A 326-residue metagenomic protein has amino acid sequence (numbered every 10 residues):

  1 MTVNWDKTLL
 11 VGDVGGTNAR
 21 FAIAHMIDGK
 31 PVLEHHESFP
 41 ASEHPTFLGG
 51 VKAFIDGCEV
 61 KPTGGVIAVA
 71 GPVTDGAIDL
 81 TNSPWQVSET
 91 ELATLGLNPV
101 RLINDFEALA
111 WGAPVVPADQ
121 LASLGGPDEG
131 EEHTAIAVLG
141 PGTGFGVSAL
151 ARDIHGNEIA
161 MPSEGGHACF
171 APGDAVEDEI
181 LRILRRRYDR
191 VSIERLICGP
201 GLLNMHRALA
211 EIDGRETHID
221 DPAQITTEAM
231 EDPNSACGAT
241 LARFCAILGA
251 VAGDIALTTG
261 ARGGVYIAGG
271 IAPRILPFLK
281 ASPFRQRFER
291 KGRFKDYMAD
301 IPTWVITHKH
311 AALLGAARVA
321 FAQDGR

Functional and structural regions predicted by a protein language model:
M1-K61, I154, E179-R326: ATP-binding/phosphotransfer module of carbohydrate and carboxylate kinases, centering on a glycine-rich
G16-N18, F106-L109, T143-F145: Conserved A3 ("GATE") glycine/threonine-rich loop of ANL adenylate-forming enzymes
A19, P72-T74, G144-S148, N204 (+1 more regions): Short, acidic Gly/Pro/Ser/Thr-rich loop/turn segments
A41, L80-S83, R101-A108, P127-E131 (+2 more regions): Active-site nucleophile and cofactor-binding loops and adjacent substrate-binding regions of central metabolic enzymes
G57-I103, E107-Q120, V138, A272-P277: Short beta-strand-loop/turn "lid" adjacent to the catalytic site in phosphate-handling enzymes
T74, R101-E131, A223-C245, A250: ATP-dependent carbohydrate kinase catalytic cores
N104, A151, G269: Short secondary-structure boundary segments
A122-I193, L276-P277, P283-E289, R293-M298: Glycine-rich phosphate-binding loop of actin/hexokinase-like ATP-binding domains
